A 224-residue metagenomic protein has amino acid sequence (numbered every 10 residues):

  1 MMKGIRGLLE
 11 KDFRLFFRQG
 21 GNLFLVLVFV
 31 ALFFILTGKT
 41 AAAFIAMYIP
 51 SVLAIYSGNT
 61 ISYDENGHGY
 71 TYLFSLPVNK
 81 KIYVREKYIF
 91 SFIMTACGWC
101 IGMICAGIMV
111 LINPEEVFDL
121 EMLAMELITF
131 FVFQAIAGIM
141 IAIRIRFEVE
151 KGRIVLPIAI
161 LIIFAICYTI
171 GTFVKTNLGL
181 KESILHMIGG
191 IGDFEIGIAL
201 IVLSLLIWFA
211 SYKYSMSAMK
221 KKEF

Functional and structural regions predicted by a protein language model:
M1-H68, E86-F224: Hydrophobic alpha-helical transmembrane segments of membrane proteins
S75-K80: Short helix-to-coil transition segments within interhelical loops that connect adjacent transmembrane helices
I82-V84: Alpha-helix N-cap/helix-start motif at helix boundaries, enriched for small hydrophobics
